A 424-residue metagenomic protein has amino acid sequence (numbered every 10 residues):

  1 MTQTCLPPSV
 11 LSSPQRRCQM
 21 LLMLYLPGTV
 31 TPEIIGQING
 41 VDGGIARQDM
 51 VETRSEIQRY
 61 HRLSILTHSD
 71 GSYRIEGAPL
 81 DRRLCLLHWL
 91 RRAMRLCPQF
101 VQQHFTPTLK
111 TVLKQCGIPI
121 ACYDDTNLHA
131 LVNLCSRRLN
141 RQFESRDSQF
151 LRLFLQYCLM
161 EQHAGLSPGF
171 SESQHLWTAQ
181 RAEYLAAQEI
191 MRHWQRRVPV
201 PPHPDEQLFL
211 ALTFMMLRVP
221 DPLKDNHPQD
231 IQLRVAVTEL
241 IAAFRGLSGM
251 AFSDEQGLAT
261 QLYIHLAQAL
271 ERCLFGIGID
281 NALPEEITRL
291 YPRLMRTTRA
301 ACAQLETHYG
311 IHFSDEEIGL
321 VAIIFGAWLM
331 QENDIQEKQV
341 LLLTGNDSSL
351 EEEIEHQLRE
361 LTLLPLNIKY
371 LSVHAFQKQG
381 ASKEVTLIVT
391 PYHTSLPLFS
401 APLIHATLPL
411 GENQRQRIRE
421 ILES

Functional and structural regions predicted by a protein language model:
T2-S424: A cross-family "folded-core" feature that marks the main globular domain of proteins
